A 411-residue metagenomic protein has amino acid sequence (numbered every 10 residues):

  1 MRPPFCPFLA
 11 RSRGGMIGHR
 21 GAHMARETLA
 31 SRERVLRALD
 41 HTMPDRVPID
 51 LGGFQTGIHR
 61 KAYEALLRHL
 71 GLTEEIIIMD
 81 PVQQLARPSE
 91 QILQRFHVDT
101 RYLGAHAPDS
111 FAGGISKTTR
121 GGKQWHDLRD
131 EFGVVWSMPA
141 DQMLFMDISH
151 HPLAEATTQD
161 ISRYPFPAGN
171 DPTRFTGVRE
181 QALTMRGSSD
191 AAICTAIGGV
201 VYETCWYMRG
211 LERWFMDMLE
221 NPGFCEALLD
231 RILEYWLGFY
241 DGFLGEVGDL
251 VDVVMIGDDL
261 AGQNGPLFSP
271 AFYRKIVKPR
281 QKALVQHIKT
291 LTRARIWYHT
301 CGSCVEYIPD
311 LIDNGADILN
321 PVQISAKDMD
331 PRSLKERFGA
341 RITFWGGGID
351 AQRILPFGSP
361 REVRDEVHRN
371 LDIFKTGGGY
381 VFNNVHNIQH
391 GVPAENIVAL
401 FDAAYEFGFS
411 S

Functional and structural regions predicted by a protein language model:
R11-H23: Short, Lys/Arg-enriched N-terminal segments with co-localized hydrophobic residues within the first ~10-30 amino acids
M24-L67, E75, R129, M138-S411: Active-site loop segments of alpha/beta catalytic cores
Y63-F111: Segments that shape or occlude catalytic/ligand-binding pockets
D109-K117, N170-R174: Extended, Lys/Arg-enriched charged tracts that mediate electrostatic binding to polyanionic substrates
I115-R120, Q124, I148: A structural signal for short, hydrophobic beta-strand segments that form beta-sheets in beta-rich/all-beta domains
R120-Q124, E131, W136: Aromatic-residue-lined binding/catalytic grooves and analogous aromatic/hydrophobic interfacial grooves in multimeric
